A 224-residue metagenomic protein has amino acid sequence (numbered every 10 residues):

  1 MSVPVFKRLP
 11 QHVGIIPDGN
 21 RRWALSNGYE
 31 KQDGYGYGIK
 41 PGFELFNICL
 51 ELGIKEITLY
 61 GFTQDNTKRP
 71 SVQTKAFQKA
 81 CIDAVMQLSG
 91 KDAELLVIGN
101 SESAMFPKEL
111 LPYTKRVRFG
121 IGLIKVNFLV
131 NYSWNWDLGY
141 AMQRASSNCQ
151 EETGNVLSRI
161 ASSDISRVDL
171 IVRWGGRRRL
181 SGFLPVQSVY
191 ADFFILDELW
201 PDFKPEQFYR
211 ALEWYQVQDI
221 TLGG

Functional and structural regions predicted by a protein language model:
M1-G224: Flexible, compositionally biased loop and terminal segments
